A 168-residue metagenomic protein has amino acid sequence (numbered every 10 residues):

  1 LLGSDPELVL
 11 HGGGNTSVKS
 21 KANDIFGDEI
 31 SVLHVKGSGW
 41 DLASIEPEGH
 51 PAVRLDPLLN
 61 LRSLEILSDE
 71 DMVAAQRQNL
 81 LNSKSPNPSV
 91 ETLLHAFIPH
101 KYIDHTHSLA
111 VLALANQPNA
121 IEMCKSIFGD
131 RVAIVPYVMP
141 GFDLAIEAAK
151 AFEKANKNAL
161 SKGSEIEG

Functional and structural regions predicted by a protein language model:
L1-G168: Glycine-rich flexible loops
